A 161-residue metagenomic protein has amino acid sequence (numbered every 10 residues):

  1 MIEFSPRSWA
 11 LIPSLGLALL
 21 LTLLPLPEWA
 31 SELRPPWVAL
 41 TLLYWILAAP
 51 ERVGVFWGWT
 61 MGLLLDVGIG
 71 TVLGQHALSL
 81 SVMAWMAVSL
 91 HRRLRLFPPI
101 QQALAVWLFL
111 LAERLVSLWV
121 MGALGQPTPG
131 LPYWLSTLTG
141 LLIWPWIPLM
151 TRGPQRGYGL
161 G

Functional and structural regions predicted by a protein language model:
M1-G161: Terminal, non-globular segments
